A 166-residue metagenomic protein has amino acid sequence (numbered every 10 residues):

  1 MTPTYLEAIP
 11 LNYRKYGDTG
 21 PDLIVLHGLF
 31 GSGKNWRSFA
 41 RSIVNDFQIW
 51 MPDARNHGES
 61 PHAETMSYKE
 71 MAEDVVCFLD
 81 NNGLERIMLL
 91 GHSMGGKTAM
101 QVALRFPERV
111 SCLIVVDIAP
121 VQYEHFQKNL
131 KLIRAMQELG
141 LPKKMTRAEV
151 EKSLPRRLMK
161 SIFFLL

Functional and structural regions predicted by a protein language model:
M1-L23, V44-F47, L84-E85: Alpha/beta-hydrolase fold catalytic core
R14, S38-V44, W50-L90, M94: Active-site loop/oxyanion-hole signature of alpha/beta-hydrolase fold enzymes
G20, G28-S32, S93: Active-site glycine-rich loops that stabilize anionic/oxyanionic intermediates across multiple enzyme folds
V25-G28, M51: Structural cue for short, hydrophobic secondary-structure segments
F30, A54-G58, P120: Alpha/beta-hydrolase active-site loop signature
M100-R105, R109-V150: Flexible "cap/lid" loop of the alpha/beta hydrolase fold
P142-L166: Conserved alpha/beta-hydrolase catalytic His-Asp/Glu region
